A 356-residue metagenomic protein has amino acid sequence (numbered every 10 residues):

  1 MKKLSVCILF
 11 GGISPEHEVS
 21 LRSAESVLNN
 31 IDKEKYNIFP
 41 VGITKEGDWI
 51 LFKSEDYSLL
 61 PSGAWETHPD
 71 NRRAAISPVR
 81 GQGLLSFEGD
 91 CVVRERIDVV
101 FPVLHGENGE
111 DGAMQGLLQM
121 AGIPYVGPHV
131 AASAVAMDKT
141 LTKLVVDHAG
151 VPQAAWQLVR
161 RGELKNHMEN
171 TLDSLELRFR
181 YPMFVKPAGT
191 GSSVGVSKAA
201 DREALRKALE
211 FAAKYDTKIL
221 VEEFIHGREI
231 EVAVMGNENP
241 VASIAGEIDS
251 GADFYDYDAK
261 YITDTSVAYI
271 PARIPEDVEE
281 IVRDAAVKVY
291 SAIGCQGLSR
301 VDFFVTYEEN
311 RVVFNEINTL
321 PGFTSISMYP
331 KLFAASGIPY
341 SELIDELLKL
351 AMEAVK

Functional and structural regions predicted by a protein language model:
M1-A131, V135-M137, L141, R160-D173 (+2 more regions): ATP-binding N-terminal substructure of ATP-dependent carboxylate-amine bond-forming enzymes
K2-F10, S14-P15, L21-E25, D90 (+3 more regions): Active-site nucleotide/adenylate-binding loops and adjacent lid/helix of ATP-dependent enzymes
I38, P124-Y125, Q153, M183 (+1 more regions): Hydrophobic beta-strand scaffold residues
H105-G106, S193, I248-G251, N318-L332: Glycine-rich phosphate/pyrophosphate-binding beta-alpha loops
S197-D284, Y307-V313: Phosphate-binding site of ATP-dependent enzymes
E223, A233-V234, Y290-F323, F333: Conserved metal-phosphate-binding beta-hairpin within the catalytic cores of diverse ATP-dependent phosphoryl-transfer
E247-S299, K331-K356: Active-site "cap" helix and flanking loop/linker of ATP-utilizing ligase/carboxylase catalytic domains
